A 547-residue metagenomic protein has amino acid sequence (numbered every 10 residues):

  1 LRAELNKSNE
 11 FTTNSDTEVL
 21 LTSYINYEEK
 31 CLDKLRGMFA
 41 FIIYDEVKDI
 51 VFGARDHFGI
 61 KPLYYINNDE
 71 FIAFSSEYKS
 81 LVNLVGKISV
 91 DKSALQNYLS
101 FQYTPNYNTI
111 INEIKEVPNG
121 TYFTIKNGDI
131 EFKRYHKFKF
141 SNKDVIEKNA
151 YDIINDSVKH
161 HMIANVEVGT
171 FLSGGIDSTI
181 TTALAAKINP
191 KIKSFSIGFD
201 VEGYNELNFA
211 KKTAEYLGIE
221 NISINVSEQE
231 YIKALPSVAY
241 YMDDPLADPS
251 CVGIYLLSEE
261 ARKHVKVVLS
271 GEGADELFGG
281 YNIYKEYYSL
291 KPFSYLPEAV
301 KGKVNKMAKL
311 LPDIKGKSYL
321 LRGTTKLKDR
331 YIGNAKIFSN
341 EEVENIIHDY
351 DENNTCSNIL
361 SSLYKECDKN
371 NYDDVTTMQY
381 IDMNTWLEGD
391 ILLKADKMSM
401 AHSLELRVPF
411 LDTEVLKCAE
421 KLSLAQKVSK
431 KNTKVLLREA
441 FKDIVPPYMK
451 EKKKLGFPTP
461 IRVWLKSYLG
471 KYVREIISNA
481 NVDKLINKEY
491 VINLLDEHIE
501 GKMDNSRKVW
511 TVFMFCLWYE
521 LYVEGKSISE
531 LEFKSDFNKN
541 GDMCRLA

Functional and structural regions predicted by a protein language model:
L1-M242, I254, S258, D443 (+3 more regions): Cysteine-centered catalytic environments shared across enzyme families
K30, N83-G86, N112-N119, S250 (+3 more regions): Adenosyl-5′-phosphate
I50-F52, K61-P62, E276-G280, L521: Short catalytic/ligand-binding loop motif for oxyanion handling, primarily in non-cytosolic enzymes, centered on
V51, G316-S318: Conserved beta-loop-beta connector loops within the AMP-binding
H57, L256-K315, K369, W386 (+1 more regions): Active-site adenylate/phosphate-handling loop in enzymes that bind or generate adenylated species
D69, L310-G316, R507: Extreme N-terminus nucleophile/cap motif
P236-Y240, R262, Y284-E286, W464-K466: Short low-complexity, flexible loop/linker segments enriched in glycine and/or proline with clustered acidic
M242-P245, I477: Active-site proximal helix-loop segment of RNase H-like, two-metal nucleases, encompassing DDE(D)
